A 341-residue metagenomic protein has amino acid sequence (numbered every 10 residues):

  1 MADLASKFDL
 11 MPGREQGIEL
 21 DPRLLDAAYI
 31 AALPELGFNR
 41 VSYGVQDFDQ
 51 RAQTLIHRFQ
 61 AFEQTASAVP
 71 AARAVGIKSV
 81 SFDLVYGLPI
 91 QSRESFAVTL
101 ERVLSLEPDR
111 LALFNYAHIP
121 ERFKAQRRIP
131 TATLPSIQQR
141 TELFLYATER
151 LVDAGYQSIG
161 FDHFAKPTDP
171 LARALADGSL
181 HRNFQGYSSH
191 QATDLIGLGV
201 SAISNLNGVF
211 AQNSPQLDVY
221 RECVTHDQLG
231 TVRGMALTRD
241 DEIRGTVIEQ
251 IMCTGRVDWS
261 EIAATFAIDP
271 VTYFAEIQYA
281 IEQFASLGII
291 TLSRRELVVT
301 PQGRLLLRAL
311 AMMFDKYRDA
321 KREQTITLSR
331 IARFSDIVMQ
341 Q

Functional and structural regions predicted by a protein language model:
M1-V271, I326, R330, I337-Q340: C-terminal scaffold of the Radical SAM
D3, K7, Q283, M313: Solvent-exposed, charged/polar functional surfaces in cytosolic regulatory/catalytic domains
E249, S260, Q278-E282, R308: A generic structural signal for well-ordered alpha-helical surface patches
D269-A285: Short amphipathic alpha-helical interaction segments
A285-R295: A short, conserved structural fragment
E296-T300: Minor-groove-contacting beta-hairpin "wing" of winged helix-turn-helix DNA-binding domains
Q302-Q341: Short, amphipathic alpha-helical interaction segments positioned at domain boundaries
